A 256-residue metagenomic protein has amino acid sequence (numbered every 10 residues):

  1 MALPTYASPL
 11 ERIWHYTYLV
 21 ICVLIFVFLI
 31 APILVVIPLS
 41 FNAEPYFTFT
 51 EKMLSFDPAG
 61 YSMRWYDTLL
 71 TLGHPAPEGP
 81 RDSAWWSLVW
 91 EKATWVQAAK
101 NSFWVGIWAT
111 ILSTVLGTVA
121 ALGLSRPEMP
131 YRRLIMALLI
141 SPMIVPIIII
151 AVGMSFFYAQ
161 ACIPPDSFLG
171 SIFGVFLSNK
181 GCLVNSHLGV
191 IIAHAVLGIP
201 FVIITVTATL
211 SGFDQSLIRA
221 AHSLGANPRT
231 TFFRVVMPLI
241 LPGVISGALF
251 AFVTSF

Functional and structural regions predicted by a protein language model:
M1-L39, I135: N-terminal signal-anchor/first transmembrane alpha helix
A2-E11, W104-L139, V152, F156-A159 (+1 more regions): Transmembrane-helix boundary motif in ABC transporter permease subunits
A2-L3, A31-K92, A161: Short membrane-interfacial helix/loop motifs at transmembrane-helix boundaries
P4-S8, T50-P58, G79-L88, V96 (+3 more regions): Membrane-interfacial helix termini and adjacent extracytoplasmic/periplasmic loops of multi-pass transporters
V20-I21, I30-I33, S141, V196 (+2 more regions): Transmembrane alpha-helices
A31-P45, N101, I150-L169, L249-S255: A structural signal for multi-pass alpha-helical bundles of membrane permease subunits that mediate small-molecule
I33, G106-L122, I148, V152 (+3 more regions): Hydrophobic positions within alpha-helical transmembrane segments of bacterial inner-membrane proteins
E78-L124: Transmembrane alpha-helix signature in integral membrane proteins
